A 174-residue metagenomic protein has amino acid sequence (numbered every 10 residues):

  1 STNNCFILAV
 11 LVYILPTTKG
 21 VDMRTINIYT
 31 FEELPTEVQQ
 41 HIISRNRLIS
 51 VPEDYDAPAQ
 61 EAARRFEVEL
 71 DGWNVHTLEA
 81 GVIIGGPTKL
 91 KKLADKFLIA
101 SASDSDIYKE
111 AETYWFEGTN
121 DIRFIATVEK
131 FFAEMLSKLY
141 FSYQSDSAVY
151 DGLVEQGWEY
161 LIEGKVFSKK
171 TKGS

Functional and structural regions predicted by a protein language model:
S1-D22: Short, Lys/Arg-enriched N-terminal segments with co-localized hydrophobic residues within the first ~10-30 amino acids
Y13, G20-S174: Alpha-helical propensity feature that highlights long, continuous alpha-helices across diverse contexts
